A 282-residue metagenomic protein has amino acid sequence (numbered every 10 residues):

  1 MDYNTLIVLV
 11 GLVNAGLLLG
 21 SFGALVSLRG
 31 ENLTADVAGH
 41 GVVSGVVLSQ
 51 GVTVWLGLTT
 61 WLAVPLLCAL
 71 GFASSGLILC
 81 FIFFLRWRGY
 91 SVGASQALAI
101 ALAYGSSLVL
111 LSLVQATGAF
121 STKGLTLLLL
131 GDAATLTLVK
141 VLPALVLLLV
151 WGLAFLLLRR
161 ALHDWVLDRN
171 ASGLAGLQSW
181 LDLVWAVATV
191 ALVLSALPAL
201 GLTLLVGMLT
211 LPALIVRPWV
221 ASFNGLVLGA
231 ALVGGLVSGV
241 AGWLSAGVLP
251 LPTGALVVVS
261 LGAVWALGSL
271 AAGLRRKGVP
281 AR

Functional and structural regions predicted by a protein language model:
M1-L18: Membrane-interfacial amphipathic/re-entrant helices at transmembrane-helix boundaries
L9-N14, P65-A73, A94-L98, V141-V146 (+3 more regions): Hydrophobic alpha-helical transmembrane segments
L19-F22, G76-F81, W185-V193, L209-L214 (+1 more regions): Hydrophobic, membrane-inserted alpha-helices
A24-G118, V216-G229, A246-P250, A272-R275: Short loop segments and helix-boundary regions at transmembrane helix junctions of multi-pass inner-membrane proteins
G89-V92, Q96-L158: Transmembrane helix-bundle core of multi-pass membrane transporters and related energy-transducing complexes
L153-W185: Membrane-helix/interface signature in polytopic inner-membrane proteins
S195, A199-A255: Transmembrane alpha-helical segments in multi-pass inner-membrane proteins
L251-R282: Cytosolic-side transmembrane-helix boundaries in multi-pass membrane proteins
